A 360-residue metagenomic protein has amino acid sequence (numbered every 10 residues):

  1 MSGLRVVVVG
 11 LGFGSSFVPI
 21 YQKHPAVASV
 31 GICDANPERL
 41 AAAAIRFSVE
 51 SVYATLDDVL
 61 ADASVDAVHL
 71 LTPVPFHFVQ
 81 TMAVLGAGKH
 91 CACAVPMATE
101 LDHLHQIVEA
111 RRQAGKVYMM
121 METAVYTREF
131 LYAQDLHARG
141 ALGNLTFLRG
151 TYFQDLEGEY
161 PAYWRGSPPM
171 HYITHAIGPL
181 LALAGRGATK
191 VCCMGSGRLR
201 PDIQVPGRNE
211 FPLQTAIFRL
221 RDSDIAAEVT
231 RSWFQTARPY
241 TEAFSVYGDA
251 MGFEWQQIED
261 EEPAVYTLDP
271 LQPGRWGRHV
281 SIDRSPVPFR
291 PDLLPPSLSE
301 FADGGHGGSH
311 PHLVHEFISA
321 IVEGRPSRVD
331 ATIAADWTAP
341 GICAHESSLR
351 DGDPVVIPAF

Functional and structural regions predicted by a protein language model:
M1, A67-L70, K116, A264-V265 (+1 more regions): C-terminal helix-rich "cap/oligomerization" subdomain common to oxidoreductases
M1-F47: N-terminal Rossmann-like dinucleotide-binding module
A35, E50-A110: Beta-loop-alpha module in the N-terminal Rossmann-like domain of NAD(P)-dependent dehydrogenases, especially those
L71, A94, T230-R231, G248: Short, well-ordered coil/turn residues at beta-beta hairpins and beta-strand->alpha-helix junctions within
A98-P161, G166: A contiguous active-site-proximal alpha/beta segment in oxidoreductase catalytic domains
E159-T241, T332: Rossmann-like dinucleotide-binding domain that binds NAD(P)(H)
F211, I217-D222, S245, A250-V329: C-terminal glycine/acidic-rich active-site capping loop/insertion
